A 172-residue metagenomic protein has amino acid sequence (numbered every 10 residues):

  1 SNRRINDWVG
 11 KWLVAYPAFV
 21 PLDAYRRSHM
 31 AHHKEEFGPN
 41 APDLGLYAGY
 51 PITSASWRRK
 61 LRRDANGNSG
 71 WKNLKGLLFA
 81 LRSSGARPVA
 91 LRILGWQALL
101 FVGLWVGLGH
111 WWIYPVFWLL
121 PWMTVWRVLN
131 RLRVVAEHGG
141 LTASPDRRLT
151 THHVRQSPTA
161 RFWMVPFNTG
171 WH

Functional and structural regions predicted by a protein language model:
S1-R3, A24-F37, R133, F167-H172: Acidic (Asp/Glu-rich) catalytic motifs at the cytosolic membrane interface
N2-P17, A41-T53, P145-F162: Juxtamembrane helix-capping/reentrant segments at transmembrane boundaries
K11-L120: Non-catalytic, topology-defining segments of multipass membrane proteins
P21-D23, L61, G70-N73, W118-D146 (+1 more regions): Transmembrane alpha-helical segments that form the membrane-embedded catalytic/substrate-channel core of multi-pass
L99, W111, R127-L129, M164-F167: Short hydrophobic "helix-edge" motifs at membrane interfaces and signal-peptide entry regions
F101-V102, V106, P115, L119-L120 (+1 more regions): Cytosolic-facing loops and C-terminal tails of multi-pass membrane proteins
